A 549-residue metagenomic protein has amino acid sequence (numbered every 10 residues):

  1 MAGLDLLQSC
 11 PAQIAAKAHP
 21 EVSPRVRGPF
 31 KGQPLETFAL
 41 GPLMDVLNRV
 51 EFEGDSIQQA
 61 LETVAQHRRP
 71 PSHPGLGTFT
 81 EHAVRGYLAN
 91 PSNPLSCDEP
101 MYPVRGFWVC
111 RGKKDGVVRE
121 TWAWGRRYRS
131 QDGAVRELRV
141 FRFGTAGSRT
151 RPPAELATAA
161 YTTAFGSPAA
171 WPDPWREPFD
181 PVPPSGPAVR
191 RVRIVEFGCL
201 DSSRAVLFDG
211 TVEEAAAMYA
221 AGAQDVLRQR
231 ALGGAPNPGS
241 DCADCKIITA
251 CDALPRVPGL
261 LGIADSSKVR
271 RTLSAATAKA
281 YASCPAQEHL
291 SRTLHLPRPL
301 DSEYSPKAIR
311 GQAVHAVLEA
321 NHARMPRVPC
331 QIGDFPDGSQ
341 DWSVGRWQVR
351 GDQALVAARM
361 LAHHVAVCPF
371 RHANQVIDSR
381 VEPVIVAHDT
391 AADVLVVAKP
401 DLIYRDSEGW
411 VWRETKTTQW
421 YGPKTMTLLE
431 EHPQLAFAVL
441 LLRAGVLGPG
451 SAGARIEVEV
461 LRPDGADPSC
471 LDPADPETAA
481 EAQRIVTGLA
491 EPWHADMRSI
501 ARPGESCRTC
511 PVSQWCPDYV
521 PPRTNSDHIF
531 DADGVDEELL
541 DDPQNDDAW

Functional and structural regions predicted by a protein language model:
M1-Q8, P238-A313, E319, A548-W549: C-terminal, charged and often intrinsically disordered regions of DNA end-processing helicases and nucleases
A2-Q66, H73-P74, A160-F165, P183 (+2 more regions): Polyanion-engaging groove/track-forming segments
C10-P20, F52-Q59, R127-L138, S185-D201 (+3 more regions): Short, compositionally biased low-complexity segments
P24-V109, R310-T390: A non-catalytic, helix-rich entry segment at domain boundaries
E36, L40-Q58, E62-A65, A134-R136 (+1 more regions): Long, contiguous, compositionally biased segments that the model treats as domain-scale units
C97-W171, E382-V446: Non-catalytic protein-protein interaction segments used by genome-maintenance enzymes to assemble and couple activities
S148-T150, T162-I263, R443-W549: Metal-dependent nuclease catalytic regions and adjoining charged, substrate-binding loops involved in nucleic-acid end
S283-P517, P521-D527: A broadly structural signal marking compact, well-ordered functional cores that mediate small-ligand/cofactor/substrate
